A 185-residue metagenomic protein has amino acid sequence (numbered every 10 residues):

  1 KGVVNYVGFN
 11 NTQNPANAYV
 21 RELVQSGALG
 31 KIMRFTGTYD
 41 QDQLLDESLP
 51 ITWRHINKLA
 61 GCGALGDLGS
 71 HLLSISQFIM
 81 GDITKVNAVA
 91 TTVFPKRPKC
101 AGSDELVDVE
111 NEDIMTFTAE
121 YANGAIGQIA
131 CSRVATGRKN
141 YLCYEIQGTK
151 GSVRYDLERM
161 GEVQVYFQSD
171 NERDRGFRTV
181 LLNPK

Functional and structural regions predicted by a protein language model:
G2-V3, A125-I126: A short helix->loop->beta-strand "cap" motif at the edges of active sites that frequently abuts
V3-V7, N11-E110, V163: Predominantly a Rossmann-like dinucleotide-binding segment in NAD(P)-dependent oxidoreductases
L29, Y121-N123: A short, structured loop/turn motif at beta-sheet edges
Y39, A90, C131-R133, K150: Short, well-ordered turn and helix-capping elements at secondary-structure junctions
S48, E112-I114, K139-Y141: Short, solvent-exposed loop/turn segments at the edges of secondary structure
S70, A130-K139: Glycine-rich phosphate/pyrophosphate-binding beta-alpha loops
K85, A90, P95-T116, E120-Y121 (+2 more regions): C-terminal glycine/acidic-rich active-site capping loop/insertion
T118, Q128-A130: Structured core elements
